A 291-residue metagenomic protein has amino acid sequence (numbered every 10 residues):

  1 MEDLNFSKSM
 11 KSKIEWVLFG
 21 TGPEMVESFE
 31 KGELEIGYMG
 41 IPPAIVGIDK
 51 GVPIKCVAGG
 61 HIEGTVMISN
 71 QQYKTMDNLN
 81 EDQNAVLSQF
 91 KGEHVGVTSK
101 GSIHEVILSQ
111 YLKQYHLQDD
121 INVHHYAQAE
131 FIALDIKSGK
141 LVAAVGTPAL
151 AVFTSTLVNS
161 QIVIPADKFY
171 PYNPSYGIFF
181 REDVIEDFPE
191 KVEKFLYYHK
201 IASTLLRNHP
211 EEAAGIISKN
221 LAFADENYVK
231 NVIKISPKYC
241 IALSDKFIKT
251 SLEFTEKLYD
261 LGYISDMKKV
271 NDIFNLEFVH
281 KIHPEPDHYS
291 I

Functional and structural regions predicted by a protein language model:
M1-H116, H124, V142-P148, Y172: Short, glycine-/small- and polar/acidic-enriched structural segments that line small-molecule recognition paths
M10, E33, Y38, I48 (+7 more regions): Sec/Tat-exported extracytoplasmic proteins
G20-P23, Y38, T98, S102-I103 (+5 more regions): Soluble non-cytosolic domains of exported or imported proteins
E24-V26, A44, F131-D135, L150-A151 (+1 more regions): Short, hydrophobic alpha-helical packing/hinge segments within bilobed ligand-binding/sensory domains
D119-N122, E226: Short acidic capping loops at alpha-helix termini that bridge into adjacent secondary structure
Q128-K219: Pocket-lining segment of extracytoplasmic ligand-binding domains
D187-S265: Secondary-structure end/capping motifs
L258-I291: Conserved C-terminal helix/tail region of periplasmic/extracytoplasmic solute-binding proteins
